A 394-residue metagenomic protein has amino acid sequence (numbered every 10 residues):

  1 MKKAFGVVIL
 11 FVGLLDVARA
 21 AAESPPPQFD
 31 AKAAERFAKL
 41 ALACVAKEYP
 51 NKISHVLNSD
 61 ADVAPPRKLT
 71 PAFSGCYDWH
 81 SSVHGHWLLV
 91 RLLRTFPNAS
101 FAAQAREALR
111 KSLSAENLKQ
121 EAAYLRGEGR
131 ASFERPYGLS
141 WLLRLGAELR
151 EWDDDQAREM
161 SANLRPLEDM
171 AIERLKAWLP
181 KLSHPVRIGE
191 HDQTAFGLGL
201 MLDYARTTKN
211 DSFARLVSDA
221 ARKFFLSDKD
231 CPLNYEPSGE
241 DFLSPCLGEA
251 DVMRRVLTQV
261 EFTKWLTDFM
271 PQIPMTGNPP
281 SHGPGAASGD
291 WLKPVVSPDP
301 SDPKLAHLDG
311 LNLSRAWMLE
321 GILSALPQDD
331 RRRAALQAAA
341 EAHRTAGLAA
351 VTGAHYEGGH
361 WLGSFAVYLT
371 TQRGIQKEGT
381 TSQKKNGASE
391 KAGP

Functional and structural regions predicted by a protein language model:
K2, P280-G285, G379-P394: Intrinsic disorder/low-complexity segments
G6-D16: Bacterial N-terminal signal peptides
V17-A21: Sec/Tat signal peptide C-region and signal peptidase I cleavage site
E23-S74: Low-complexity, Ser/Thr/Pro/Gly-enriched N-terminal "stalk/linker" regions
S24-F29, K39-A43, V83-A99, S140-Q156 (+4 more regions): Well-ordered alpha-helical scaffold segments within catalytic/enzyme domains
P26-A31, P66-V83, A123-S140, K181-T194 (+3 more regions): Solvent-exposed loop and edge beta-strand segments that line ligand/cofactor-binding and catalytic clefts
K68, V83, V90-T208: Extended ligand-binding groove/face enriched in aromatic
R206-H282, A286-W361: Long, repeat-rich segments with strong aromatic
